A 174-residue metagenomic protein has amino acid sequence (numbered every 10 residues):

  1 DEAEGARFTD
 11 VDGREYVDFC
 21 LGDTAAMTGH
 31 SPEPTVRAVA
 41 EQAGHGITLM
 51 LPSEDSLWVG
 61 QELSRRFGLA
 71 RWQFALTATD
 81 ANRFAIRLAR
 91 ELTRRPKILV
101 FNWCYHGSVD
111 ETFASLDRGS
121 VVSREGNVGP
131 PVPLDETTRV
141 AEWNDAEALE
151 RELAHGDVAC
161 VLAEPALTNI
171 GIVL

Functional and structural regions predicted by a protein language model:
D1-D18: Active-site and channel-lining beta-strand-loop segments that bind or position nucleotide-derived/phosphorylated
E2, A26-T28, T137-V140: Short, well-ordered beta-strand elements within core beta-sheets of diverse protein domains
T9, T28-H30, A114-S115: Short beta-strand-to-turn element immediately C-terminal to the catalytic PLP-Schiff-base lysine in fold type I
E15-P96: Glycine-rich loop-to-alpha-helix module at the N-terminal edge of alpha/beta enzyme cores
V17-C20, A159-L167: Short beta-strands and strand-loop turn motifs
T48-S53, R139, N169-I172: Short acidic-aromatic active-site loops that bind/stabilize oxyanions
Q61-C160: PLP-dependent aspartate aminotransferase-fold enzymes
D145-R151, A166-L174: Active-site core of PLP-dependent enzymes with the aminotransferase class I/II
